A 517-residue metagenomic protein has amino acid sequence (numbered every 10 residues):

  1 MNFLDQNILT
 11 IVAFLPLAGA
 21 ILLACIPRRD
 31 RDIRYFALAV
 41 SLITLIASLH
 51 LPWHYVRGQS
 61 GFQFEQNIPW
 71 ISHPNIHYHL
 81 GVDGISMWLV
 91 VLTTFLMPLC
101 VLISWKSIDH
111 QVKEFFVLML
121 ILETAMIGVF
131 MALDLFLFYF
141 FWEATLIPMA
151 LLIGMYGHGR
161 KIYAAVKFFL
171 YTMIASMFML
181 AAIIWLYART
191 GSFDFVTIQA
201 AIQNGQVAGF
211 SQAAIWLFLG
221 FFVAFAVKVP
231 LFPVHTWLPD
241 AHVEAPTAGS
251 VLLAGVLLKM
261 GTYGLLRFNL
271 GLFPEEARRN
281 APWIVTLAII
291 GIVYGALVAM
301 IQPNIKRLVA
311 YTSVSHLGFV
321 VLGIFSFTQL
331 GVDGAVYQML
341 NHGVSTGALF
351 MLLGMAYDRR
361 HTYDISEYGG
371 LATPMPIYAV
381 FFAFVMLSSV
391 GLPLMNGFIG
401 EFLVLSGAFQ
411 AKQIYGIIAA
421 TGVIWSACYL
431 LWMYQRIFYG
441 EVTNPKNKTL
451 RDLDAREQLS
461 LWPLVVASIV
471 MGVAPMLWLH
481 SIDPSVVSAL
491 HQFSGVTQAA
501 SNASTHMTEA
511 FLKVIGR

Functional and structural regions predicted by a protein language model:
M1-I8, L23-V117, S192-Q206, S488 (+1 more regions): Transmembrane helix-loop-helix hairpins at membrane boundaries of multipass inner-membrane proteins
I11-R29, V223, P230: N-terminal signal-anchor/start-transfer transmembrane helix
R31-L42, Y163-M173, M375-A379, A455-P463: Alpha-helical transmembrane segments and their helix-start/interface "positive-inside/aromatic belt" motifs in integral
A39-H54, T172-I184, S388, I424 (+1 more regions): Hydrophobic alpha-helical membrane-insertion segments
L99-W105, T124-F136, M149-M433: Hydrophobic transmembrane alpha-helices and their helix-loop junctions in integral membrane proteins
L102-L118, T247, K446-R456: Cytoplasmic juxtamembrane regions at transmembrane-helix boundaries
E143: Short phosphate-coordinating micro-motif centered on Lys-Gly-acidic
M375-Y378, L430-R517: Cytoplasmic/organellar membrane-interface segments at the starts of transmembrane helices in multi-pass inner-membrane
